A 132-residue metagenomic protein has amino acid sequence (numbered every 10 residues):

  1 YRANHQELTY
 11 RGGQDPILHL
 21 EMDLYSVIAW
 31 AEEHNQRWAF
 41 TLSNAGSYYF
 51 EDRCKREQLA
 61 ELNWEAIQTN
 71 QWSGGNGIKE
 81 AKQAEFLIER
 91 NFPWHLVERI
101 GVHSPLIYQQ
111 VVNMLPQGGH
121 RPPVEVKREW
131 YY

Functional and structural regions predicted by a protein language model:
Y1-Y132: Active-site-proximal loop/hinge segments that shape catalytic or ion-binding/gating pockets
